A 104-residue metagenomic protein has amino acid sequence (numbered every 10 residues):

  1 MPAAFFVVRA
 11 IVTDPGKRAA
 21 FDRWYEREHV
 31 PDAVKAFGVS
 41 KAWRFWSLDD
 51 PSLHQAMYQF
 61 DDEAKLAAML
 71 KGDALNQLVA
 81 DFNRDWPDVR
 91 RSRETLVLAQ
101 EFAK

Functional and structural regions predicted by a protein language model:
M1-K104: Macromolecular interaction modules
